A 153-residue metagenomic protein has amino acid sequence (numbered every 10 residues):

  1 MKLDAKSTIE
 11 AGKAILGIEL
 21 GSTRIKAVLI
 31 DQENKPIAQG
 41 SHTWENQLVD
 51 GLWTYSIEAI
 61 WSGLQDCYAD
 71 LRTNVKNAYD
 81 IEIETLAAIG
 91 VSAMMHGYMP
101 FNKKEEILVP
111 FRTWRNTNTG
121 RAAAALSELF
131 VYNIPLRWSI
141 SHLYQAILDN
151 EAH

Functional and structural regions predicted by a protein language model:
M1-K13: Non-catalytic pre-domain segments flanking phosphatase-related domains
L3, D70-H153: Glycine-rich phosphate-binding/catalytic subdomain of phosphoryl-transfer and nucleotide/sugar-phosphate-processing
S7-T8, I18-G21, G90-S92: Short loop/turn motifs at secondary-structure junctions and domain boundaries
E10, E19-G21, I83, R137: Solvent-exposed loop and beta-edge segments used for protein-protein assembly and interaction
I15, L20-E58, E106-T113: Short glycine-rich, Thr/Ser-proximal phosphate-binding strand/loop in the N-terminal lobe of ATP-dependent enzymes
V28, Q65-Y68, I147: Residues within alpha-helical segments
S41-I81, A125, V131: N-terminal phosphate-binding loop and adjacent alpha-helix
